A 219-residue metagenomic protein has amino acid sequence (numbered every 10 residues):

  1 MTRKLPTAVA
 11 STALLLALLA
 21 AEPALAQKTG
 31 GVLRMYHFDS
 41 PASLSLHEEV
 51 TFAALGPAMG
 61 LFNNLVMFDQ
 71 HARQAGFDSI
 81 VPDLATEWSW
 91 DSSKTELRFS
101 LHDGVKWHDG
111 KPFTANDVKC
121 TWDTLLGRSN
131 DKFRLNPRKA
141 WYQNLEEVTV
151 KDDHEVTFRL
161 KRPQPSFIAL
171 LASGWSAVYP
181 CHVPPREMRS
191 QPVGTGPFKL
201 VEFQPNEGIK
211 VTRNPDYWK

Functional and structural regions predicted by a protein language model:
M1-T12: Bacterial N-terminal signal peptides that target proteins for export
A10-A20: Bacterial N-terminal signal peptides
E22-A26: Sec/Tat signal peptide C-region and signal peptidase I cleavage site
K28, S100, K119, N136-C181 (+1 more regions): Surface-exposed binding/hinge segments that line and control ligand-binding clefts or catalytic entry sites
G30-D39, T86, E96-R98, V118-T121 (+3 more regions): Short, well-ordered beta-strand elements
Y36-S92, D123, V193: N-terminal lobe/hinge region of extracytoplasmic solute-binding protein
M67-A75, A169-K219: Gly/Pro-rich hinge or "lid" segments in bacterial periplasmic/extracellular proteins
E87-D131, T157: Aromatic- and charge-enriched surface segment that lines or borders ligand/interaction sites
